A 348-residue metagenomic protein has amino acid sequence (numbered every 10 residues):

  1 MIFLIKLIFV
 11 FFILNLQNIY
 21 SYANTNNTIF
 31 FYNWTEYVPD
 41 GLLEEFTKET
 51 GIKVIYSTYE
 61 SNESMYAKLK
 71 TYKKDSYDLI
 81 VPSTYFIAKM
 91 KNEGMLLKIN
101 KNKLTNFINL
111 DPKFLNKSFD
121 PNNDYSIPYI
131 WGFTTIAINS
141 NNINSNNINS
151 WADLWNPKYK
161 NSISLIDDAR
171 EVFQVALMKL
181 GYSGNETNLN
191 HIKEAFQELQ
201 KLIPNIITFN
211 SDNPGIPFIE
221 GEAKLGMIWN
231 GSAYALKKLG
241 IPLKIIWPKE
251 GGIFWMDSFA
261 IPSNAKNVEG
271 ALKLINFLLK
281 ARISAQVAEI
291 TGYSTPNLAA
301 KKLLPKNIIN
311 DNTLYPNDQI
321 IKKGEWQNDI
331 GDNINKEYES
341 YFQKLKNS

Functional and structural regions predicted by a protein language model:
L4-Q17: Bacterial N-terminal signal peptides
Y22-K89, I216: Early extracytoplasmic/lumenal segment of secretory-pathway proteins
S76-Y77, V81-I87, K91-N205, N210-I219: Extracytoplasmic ligand-binding site segments that recognize negatively charged/polar headgroups
F86-K89, I219, K224-P242: A ligand-binding cleft/hinge motif common to bilobed small-molecule-binding domains
T135-N142, M178-K179, W255-N267, Q286: A bilobed periplasmic-binding-protein/Venus flytrap-type ligand-binding module shared by bacterial periplasmic
I192-K201, K237-S263, I309: Periplasmic-binding protein-like
P262-K322: Mature extracytoplasmic/periplasmic domains
Q319-S348: Conserved C-terminal helix/tail region of periplasmic/extracytoplasmic solute-binding proteins
